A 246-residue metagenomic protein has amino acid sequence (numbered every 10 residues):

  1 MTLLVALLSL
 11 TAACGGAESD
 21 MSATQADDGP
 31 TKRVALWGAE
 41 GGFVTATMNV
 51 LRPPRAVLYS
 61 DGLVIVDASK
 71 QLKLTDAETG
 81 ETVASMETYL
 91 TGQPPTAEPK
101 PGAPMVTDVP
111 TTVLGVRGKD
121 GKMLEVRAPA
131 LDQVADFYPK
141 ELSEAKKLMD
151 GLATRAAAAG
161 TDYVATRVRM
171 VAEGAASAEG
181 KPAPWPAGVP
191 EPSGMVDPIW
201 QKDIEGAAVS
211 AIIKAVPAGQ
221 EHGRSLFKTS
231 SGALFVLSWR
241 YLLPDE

Functional and structural regions predicted by a protein language model:
M1-L7: Sec-dependent N-terminal signal peptides
L4, M48, P104-V106: Generic marker of residues within folded, mature protein domains
L10-A13: C-terminal motif of bacterial Sec signal peptides marking the signal peptidase cleavage site
G15-F43, P95-E246: Short, well-ordered, aromatic-rich surface patches in folded extracellular/luminal domains
D20-E78: Extracytoplasmic low-complexity, Pro/Thr/Ser/Ala/Gly-rich segments that lie immediately after a secretion/anchoring
L63, E87, K119: Residue-level marker of positions within ordered structural domains that often coincide with functionally constrained
E78-A103: Charged, amphipathic alpha-helical segments
